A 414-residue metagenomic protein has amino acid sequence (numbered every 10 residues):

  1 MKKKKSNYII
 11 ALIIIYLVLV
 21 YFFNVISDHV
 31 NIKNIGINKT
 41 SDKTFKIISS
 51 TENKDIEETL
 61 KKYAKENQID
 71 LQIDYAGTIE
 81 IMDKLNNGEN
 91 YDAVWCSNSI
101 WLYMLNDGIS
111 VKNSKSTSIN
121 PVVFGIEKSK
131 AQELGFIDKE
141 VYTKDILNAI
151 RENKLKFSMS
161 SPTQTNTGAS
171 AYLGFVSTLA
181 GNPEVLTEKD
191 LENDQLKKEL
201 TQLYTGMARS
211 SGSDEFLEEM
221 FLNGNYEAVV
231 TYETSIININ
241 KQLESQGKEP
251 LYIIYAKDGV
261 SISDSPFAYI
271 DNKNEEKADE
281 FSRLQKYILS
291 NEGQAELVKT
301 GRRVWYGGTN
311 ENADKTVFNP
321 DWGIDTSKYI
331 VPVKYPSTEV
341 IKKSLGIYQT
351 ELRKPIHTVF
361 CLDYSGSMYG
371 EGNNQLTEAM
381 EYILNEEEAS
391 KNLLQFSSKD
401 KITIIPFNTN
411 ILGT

Functional and structural regions predicted by a protein language model:
N7, V30-I32, Y306-V359, G366-N374: Acidic, polar low-complexity linker/tail segments
G36-Q164: N-terminal segment of the mature folded domain
K61-K65, T143-F216: Ligand-binding cleft/hinge of the Venus flytrap
S116-F124, K197-L203, S245-K273, A278: Periplasmic-binding protein-like
K128-E140, D264-K299: Extended ligand-binding regions for polar small-molecule ligands
I150, T163, Y287-G308: Periplasmic-binding protein-like
P183-Y255: Ligand-binding pocket segment of bilobal, Venus flytrap-like solute-binding proteins
R353-T414: Von Willebrand factor
